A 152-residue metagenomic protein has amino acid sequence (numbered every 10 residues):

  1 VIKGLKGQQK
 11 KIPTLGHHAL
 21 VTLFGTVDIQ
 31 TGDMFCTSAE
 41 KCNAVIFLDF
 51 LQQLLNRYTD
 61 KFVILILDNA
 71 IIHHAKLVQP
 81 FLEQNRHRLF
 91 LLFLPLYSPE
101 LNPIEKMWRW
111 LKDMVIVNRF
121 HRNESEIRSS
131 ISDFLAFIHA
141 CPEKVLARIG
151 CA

Functional and structural regions predicted by a protein language model:
V1-Q52, C151-A152: Extended, low-complexity cationic-aromatic segments
Q8-G16, E83-P103, R119-F120: RNase H-like polynucleotidyl transferase catalytic core
L20, D68-N69, K76, L92-M114 (+1 more regions): RNase H-like two-metal-ion nuclease catalytic core shared by retroviral integrases and related mobile-element nucleases
T26, I66-L67: Generic enzyme active-site microenvironment
T31, I71-I72: Short, glycine/acidic-enriched loop or turn micro-motifs at the edges of active sites
I46-I64: Short, basic/hydrophobic alpha-helical segments
R57-Y58, Q84-N85, F137: Alpha-helix C-cap/termination motif
I104-A152: C-terminal anion-handling pockets and recognition modules
